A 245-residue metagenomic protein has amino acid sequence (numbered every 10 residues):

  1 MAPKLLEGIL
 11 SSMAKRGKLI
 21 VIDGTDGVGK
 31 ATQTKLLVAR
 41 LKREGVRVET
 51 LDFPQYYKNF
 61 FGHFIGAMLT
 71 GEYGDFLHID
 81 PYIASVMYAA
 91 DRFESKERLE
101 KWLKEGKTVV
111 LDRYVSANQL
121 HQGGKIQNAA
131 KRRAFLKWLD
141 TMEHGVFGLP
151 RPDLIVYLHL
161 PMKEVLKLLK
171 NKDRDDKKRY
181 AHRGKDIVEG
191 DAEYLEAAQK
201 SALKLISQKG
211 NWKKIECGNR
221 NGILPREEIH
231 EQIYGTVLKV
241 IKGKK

Functional and structural regions predicted by a protein language model:
A2-A14, V38, K163-K245: NTP-dependent small-molecule kinase module
K15-L19: Pre-Walker A (Motif I) flank of P-loop NTPase domains
I22: Hydrophobic anchor at the beta1->P-loop junction of P-loop NTPases
T25: P-loop (Walker A) phosphate-binding loop of NTP-binding proteins
K30: Conserved lysine of the Walker
Q33: Hydrophobic positions on the alpha1 helix immediately C-terminal to the Walker A/P-loop
E44-F147: ATP-dependent small-molecule kinase phosphotransfer cores that center on conserved nucleotide phosphate-binding segments
N118-K200: A glycine- and Lys/Arg-enriched "phosphate-lid" helix/loop adjacent to the NTP-binding pocket of small-molecule kinases
